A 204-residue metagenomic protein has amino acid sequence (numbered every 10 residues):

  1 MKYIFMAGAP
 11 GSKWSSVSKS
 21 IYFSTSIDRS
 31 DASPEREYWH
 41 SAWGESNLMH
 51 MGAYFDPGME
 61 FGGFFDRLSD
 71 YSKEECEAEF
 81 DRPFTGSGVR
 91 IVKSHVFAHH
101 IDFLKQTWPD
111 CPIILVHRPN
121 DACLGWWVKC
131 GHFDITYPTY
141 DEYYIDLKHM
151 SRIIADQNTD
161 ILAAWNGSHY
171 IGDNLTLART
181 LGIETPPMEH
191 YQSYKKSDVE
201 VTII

Functional and structural regions predicted by a protein language model:
M1-E79, P187-I204: PAPS-dependent sulfotransferase catalytic core
D81-G86: Domain-wide signal for the mature, well-folded portions of proteins, strongly enriched in nucleus-encoded organellar
G88-P186: PAPS-dependent sulfotransferase catalytic domain
